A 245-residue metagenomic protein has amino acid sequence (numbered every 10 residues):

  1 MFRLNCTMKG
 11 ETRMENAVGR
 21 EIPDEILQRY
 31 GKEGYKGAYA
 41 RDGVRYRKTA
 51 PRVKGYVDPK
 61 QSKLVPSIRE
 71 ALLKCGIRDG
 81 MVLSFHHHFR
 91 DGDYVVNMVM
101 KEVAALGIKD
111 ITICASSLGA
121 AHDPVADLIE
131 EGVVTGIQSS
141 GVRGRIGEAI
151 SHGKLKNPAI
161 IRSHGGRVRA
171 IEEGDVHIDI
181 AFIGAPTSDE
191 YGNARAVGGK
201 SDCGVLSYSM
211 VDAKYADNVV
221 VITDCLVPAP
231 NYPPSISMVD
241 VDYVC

Functional and structural regions predicted by a protein language model:
M1-R13: Short, Lys/Arg-enriched N-terminal segments with co-localized hydrophobic residues within the first ~10-30 amino acids
G10-C245: Conserved alpha/beta enzyme-core scaffold
